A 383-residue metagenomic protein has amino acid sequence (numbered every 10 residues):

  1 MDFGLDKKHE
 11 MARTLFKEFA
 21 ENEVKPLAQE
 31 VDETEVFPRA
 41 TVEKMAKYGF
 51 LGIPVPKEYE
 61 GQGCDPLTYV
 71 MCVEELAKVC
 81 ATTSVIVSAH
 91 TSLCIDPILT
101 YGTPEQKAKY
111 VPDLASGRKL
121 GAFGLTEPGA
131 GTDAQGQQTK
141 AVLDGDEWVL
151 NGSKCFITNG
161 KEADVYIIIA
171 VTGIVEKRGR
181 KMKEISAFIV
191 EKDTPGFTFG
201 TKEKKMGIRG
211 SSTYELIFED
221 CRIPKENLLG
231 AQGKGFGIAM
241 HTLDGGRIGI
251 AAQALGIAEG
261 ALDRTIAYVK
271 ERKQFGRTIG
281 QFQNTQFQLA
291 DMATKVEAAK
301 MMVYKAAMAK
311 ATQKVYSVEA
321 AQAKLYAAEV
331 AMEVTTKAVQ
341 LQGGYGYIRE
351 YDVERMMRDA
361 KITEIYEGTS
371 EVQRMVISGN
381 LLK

Functional and structural regions predicted by a protein language model:
M1-A89, Y101-Q106, D113-R118, G131-A134 (+4 more regions): Alpha-helical interface subdomain recognition
G49, V73-A77, A170-V171, V190-P195 (+1 more regions): Short Ser/Thr-interspersed hydrophobic loop/turn segments at strand-loop and sheet-helix junctions that line or gate
H90-I95: Well-ordered alpha-helical segments within folded domains of soluble proteins
G117-L125, I169: A short, Trp-centered hydrophobic/proline-enriched beta-strand micro-motif
G129-T132, F156-N159, R178-R180, K205-S212: Short Gly/Pro-enriched turn/cap motifs at secondary-structure boundaries
G136, D193-R222: Flexible, small-/acidic-enriched active-site or ligand-binding loops
Q138-K140: Short, surface-exposed charged micro-motifs
E147, N151-F199: A short core secondary-structure module
